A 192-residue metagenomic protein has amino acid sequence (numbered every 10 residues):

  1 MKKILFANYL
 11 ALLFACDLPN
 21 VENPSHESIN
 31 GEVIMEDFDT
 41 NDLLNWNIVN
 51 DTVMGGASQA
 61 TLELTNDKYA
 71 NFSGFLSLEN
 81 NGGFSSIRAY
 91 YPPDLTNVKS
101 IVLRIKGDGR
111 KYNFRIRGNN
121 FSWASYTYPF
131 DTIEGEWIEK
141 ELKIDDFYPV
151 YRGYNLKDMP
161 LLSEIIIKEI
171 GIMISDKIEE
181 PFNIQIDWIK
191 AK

Functional and structural regions predicted by a protein language model:
I4-L13: Sec-dependent N-terminal signal peptides
D17-K192: Beta-rich carbohydrate-recognition modules and glycan-binding surfaces
